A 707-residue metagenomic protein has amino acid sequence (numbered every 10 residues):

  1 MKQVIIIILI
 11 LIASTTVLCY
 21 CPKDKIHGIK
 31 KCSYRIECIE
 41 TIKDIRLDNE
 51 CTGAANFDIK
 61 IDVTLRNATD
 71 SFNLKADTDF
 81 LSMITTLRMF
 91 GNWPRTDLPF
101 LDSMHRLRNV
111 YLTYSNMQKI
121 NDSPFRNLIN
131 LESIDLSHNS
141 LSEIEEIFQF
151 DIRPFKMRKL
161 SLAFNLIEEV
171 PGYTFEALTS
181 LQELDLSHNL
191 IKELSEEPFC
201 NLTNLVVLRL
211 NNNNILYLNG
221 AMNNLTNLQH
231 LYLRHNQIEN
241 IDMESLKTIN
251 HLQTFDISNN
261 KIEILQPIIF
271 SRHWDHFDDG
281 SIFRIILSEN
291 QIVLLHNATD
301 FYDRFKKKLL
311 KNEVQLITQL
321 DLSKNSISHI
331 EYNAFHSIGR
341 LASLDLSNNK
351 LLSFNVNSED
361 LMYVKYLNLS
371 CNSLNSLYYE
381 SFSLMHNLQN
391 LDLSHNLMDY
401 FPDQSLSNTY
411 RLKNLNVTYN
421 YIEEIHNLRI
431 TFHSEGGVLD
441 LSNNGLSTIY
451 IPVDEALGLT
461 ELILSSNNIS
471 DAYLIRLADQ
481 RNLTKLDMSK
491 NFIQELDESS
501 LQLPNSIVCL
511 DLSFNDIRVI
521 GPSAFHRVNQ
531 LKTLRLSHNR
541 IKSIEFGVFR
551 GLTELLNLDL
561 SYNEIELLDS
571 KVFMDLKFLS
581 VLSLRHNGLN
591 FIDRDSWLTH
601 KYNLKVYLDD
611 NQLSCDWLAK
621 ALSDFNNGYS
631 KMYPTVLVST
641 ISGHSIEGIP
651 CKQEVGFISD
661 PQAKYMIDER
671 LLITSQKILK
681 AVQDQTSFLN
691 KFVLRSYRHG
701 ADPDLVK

Functional and structural regions predicted by a protein language model:
K2-K707: Extracellular leucine-rich repeat
